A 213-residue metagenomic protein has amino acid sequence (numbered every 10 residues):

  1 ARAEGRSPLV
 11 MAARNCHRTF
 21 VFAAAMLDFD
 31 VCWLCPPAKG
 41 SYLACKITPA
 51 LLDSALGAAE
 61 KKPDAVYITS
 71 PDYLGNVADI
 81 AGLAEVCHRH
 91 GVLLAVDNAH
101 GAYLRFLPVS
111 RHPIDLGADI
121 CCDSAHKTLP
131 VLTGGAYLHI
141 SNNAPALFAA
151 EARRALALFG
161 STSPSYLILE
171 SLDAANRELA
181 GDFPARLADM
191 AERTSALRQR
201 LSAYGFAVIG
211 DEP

Functional and structural regions predicted by a protein language model:
A1-G210: Conserved PLP-enzyme active-site core in the AAT-like
P213: Conserved PLP-binding active-site segment of the aspartate aminotransferase-like
